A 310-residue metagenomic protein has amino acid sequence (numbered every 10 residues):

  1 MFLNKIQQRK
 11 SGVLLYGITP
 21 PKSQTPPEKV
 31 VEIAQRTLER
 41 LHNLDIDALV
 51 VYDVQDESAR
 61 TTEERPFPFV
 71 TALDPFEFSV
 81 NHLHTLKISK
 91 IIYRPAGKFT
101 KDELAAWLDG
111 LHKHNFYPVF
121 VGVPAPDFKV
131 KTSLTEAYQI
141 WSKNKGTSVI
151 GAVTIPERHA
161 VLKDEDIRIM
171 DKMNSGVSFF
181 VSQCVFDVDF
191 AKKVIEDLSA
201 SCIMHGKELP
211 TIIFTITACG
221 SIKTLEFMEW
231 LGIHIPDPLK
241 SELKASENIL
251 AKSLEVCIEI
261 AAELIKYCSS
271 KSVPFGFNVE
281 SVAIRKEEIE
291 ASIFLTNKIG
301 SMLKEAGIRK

Functional and structural regions predicted by a protein language model:
F2-K163, K244-N248, K252, V282-K310: Active-site beta->alpha loop and helix N-cap motifs at the rims of alpha/beta catalytic domains
G17, L49, L111, K172 (+3 more regions): Conserved, mostly hydrophobic/aromatic
D45, L86-I88, H112-Y117, K145-T147 (+3 more regions): Glycine-enriched alpha-helix->loop->beta-strand junction motifs that scaffold or abut catalytic
P118-P126, N174-F190, K240, F277-I284: Glycine-rich phosphate-binding active-site loops on the catalytic face of alpha/beta enzymes
L134, Q139-W141, K193-I213: Short acidic, glycine/proline-enriched helix-loop-strand junctions
G146-D187: Ligand/cofactor pocket segment of small-molecule handling proteins
V153, V181-Q183, T211-T217, E280: Short, conserved beta-strand edge motifs with alternating hydrophobic and charged residues
K207-P274: Catalytic-face loop-and-helix region of soluble metabolic enzyme cores
